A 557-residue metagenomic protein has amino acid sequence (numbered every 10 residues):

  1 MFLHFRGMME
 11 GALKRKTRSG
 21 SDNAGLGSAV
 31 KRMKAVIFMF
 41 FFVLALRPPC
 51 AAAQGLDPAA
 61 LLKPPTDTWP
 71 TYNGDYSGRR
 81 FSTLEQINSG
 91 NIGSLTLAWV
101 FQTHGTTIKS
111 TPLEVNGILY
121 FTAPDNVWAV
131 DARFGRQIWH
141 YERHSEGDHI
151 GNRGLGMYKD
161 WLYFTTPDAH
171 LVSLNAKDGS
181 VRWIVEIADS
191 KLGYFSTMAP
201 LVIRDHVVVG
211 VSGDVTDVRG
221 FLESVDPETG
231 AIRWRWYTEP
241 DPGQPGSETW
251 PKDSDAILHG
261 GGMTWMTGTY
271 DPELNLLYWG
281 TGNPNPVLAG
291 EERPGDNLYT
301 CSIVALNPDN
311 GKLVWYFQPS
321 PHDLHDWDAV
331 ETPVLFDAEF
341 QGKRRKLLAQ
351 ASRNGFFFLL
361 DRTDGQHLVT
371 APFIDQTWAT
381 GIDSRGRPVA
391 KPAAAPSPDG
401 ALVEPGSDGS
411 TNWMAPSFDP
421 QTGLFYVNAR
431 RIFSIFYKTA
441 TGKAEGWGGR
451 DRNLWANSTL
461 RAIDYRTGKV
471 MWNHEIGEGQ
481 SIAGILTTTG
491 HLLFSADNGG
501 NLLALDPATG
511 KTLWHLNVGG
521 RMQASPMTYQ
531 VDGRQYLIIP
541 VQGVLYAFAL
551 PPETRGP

Functional and structural regions predicted by a protein language model:
K34-R47: Bacterial N-terminal signal peptides
Q54-T103, T107, R136-S145, S180-D189 (+10 more regions): Aromatic (tryptophan-biased) beta-strands that constitute blades/sheets of beta-rich domains
W69-N73, G105-D125, G147-L171, F195-R219 (+7 more regions): Repeat-blade elements of multi-bladed beta-propeller folds
D131, N175, D226, N307 (+5 more regions): Structural recognition of the beta-propeller blade-terminating site
G220-A231, D296-N310, D364, S458-D464: Beta-propeller blade signature
H322-L324, A329-T332, I374-W378, G406 (+2 more regions): Conserved blade-ending motifs and adjacent loop-strand segments that build the rim/top face of beta-propeller domains
R430-R431, R452-K511: Loop/turn-rich, solvent-exposed surfaces of beta-rich toroidal or solenoidal domains
